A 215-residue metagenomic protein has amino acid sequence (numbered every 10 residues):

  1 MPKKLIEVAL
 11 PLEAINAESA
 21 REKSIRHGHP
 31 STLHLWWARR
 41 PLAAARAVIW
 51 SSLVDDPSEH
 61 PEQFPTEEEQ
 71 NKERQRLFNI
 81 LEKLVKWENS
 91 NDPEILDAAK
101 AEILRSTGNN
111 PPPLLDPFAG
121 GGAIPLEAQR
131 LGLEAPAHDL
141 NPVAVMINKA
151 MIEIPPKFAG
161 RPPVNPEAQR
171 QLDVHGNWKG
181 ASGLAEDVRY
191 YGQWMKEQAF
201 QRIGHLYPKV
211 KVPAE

Functional and structural regions predicted by a protein language model:
M1-E215: S-adenosyl-L-methionine-dependent nucleic acid methyltransferase catalytic domains
